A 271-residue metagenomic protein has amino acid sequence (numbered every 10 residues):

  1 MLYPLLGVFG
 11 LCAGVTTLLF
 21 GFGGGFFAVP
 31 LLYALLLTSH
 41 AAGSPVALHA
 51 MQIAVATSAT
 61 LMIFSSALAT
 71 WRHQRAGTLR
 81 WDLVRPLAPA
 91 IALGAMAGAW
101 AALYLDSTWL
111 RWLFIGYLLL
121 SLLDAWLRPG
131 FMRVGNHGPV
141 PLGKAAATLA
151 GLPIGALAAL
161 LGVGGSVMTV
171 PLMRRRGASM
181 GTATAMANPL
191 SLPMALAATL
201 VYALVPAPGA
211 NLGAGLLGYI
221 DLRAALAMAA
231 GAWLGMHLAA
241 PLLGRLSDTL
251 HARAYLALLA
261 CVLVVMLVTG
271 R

Functional and structural regions predicted by a protein language model:
M1-F20, F27-I53, T57, S66-L160 (+4 more regions): Juxtamembrane transmembrane-helix boundary motif
V163: Conserved, well-structured core segments that form the ligand-binding/active-site neighborhood of functional domains
A185-P189: A conserved regulatory-domain signal marking ACT and ACT-like small-molecule sensing domains and adjacent regulatory
